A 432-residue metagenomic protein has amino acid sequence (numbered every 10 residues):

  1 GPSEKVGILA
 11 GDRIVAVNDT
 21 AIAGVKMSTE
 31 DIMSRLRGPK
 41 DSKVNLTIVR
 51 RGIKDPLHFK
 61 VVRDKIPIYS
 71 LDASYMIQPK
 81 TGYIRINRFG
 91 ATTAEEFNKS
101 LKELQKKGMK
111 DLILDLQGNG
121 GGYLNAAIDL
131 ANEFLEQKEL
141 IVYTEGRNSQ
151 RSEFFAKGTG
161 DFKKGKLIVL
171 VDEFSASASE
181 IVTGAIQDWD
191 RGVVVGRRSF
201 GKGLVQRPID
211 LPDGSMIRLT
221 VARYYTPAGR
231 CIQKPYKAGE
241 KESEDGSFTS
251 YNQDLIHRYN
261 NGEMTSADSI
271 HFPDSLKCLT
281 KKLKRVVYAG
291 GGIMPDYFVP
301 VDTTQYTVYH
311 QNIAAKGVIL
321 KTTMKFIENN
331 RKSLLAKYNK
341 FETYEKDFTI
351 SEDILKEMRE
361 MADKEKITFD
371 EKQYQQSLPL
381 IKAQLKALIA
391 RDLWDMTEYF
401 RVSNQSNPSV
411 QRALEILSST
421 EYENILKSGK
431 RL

Functional and structural regions predicted by a protein language model:
G1-A10, N18-A21, V25-G214, Y225: Cleft-lining beta-strand/loop regions that shape enzyme active-site pockets
I14-V15, V44, I232, V287: Generic structural signal for buried aliphatic residues
V17-N18, V49, P235, G290: Residue-level recognition of conserved beta-strand edge/terminus positions
A23, H58, R218, Q233 (+1 more regions): A sequence-level detector of short linear motifs
R207, L219-E240: Extended catalytic-interface subdomain
C231-I232, Y236-L432: Conserved functional hotspot residues or short segments at active or partner-binding sites across diverse domains
